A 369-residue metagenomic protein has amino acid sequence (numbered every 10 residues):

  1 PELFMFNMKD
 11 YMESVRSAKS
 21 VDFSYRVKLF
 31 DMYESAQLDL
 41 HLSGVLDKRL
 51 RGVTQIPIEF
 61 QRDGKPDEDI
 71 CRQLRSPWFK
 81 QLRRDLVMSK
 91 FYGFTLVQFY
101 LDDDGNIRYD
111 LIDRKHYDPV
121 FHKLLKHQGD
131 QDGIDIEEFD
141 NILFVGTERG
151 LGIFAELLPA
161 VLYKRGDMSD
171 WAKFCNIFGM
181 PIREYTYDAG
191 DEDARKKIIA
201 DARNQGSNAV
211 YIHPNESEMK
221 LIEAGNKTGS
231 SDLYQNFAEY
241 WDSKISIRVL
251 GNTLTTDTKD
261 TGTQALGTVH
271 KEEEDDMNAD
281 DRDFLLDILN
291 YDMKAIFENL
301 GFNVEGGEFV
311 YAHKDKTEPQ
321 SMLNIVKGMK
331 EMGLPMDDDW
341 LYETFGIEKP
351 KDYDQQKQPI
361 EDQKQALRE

Functional and structural regions predicted by a protein language model:
P1-S35, G52, I56-E216, T344 (+2 more regions): Structured, contiguous alpha/beta core segments that scaffold functional sites
L42-G44: Short secondary-structure capping/turn segments at boundaries of alpha-helices and beta-strands
R49-L50, T54, I245: Detector for short helical micro-motifs
K126, G133-I136, D232, N236 (+2 more regions): Compact mixed alphabeta submodule
K164, M168-E298: A contiguous, surface-oriented mixed alpha/beta subdomain in the mid-to-C-terminal portion of proteins that forms
Y240-E369: C-terminal helix-loop subdomains that flank or include functional centers
